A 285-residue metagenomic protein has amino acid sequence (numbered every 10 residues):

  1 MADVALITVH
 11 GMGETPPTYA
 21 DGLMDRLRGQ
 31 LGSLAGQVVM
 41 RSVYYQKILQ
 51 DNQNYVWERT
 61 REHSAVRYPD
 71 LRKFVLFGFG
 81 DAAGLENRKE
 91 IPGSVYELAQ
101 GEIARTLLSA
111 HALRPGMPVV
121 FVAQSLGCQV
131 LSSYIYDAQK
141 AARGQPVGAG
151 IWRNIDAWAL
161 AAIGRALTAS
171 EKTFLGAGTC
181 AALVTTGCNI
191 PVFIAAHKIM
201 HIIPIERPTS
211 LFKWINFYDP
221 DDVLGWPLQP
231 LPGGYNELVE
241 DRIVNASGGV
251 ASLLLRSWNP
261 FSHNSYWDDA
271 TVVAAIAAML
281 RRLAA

Functional and structural regions predicted by a protein language model:
M1-E62, A82-V122, L126-A285: Lipid deacylating catalytic domains
T60-D70: Short, structured active-site "lid" loops
D70-G84: A hydrophobic C-terminal alpha-helical subdomain
